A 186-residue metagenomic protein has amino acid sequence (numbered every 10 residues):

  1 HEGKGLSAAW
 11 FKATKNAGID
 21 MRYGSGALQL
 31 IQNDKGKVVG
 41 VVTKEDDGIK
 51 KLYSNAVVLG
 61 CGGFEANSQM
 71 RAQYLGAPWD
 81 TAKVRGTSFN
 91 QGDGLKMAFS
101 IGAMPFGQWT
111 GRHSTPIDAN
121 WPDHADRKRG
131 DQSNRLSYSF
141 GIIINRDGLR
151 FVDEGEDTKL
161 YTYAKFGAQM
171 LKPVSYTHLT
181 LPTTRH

Functional and structural regions predicted by a protein language model:
H1-G48, S68-Q69, P116-N120: Conserved redox-cofactor binding core of oxidoreductases
G5, R22, G36, F89-K96 (+2 more regions): Conserved active-site and cofactor/substrate-binding residues in soluble primary-metabolism enzymes
K15-D20, Q32, G48, G63 (+3 more regions): Generic secondary-structure signature for well-ordered alpha-helical cores
G24-G26, K44-D46, N55-A56, G60-G63 (+4 more regions): Fold-independent oxyanion-binding glycine-rich loops and adjacent beta-strand/coil segments at enzyme active sites
G40, K51-Y53, V152: A sequence-level detector of short linear motifs
K51-W121: Glycine-rich loop(s) and the adjacent beta-strand/alpha-helix scaffold that form part
V84, L95-V174: Rossmann-like dinucleotide-binding core of oxidoreductases
T177-H186: Conserved small/polar residues in nucleotide/adenosyl-binding loops
